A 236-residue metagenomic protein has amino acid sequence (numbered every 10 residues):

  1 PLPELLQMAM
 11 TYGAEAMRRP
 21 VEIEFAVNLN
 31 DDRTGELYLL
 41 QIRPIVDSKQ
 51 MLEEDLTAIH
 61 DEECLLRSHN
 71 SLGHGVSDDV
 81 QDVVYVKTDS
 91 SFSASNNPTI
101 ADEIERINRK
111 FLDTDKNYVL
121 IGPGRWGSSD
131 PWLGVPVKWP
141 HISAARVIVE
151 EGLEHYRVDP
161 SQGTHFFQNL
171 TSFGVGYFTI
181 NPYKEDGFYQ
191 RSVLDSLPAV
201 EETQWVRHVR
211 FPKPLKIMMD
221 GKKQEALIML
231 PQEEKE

Functional and structural regions predicted by a protein language model:
P1-E236: Conserved divalent-metal-coordinating catalytic cores that perform phosphate/pyrophosphate/nucleotidyl transfer
